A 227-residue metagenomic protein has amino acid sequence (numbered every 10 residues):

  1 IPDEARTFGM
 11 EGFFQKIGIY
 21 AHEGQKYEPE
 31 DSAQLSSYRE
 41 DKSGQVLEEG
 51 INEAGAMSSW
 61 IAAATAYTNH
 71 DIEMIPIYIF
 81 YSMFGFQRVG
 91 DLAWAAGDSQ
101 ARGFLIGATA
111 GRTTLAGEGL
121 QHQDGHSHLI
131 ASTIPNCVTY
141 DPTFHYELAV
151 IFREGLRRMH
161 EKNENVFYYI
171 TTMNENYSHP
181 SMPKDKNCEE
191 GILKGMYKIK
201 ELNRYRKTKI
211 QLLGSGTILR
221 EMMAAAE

Functional and structural regions predicted by a protein language model:
I1-P180, C188-E190: Thiamine diphosphate
R157, N187-A226: Long hydrophobic segments that form regular secondary structure
P180-P183, M223: Short, well-ordered secondary-structure micro-motifs
